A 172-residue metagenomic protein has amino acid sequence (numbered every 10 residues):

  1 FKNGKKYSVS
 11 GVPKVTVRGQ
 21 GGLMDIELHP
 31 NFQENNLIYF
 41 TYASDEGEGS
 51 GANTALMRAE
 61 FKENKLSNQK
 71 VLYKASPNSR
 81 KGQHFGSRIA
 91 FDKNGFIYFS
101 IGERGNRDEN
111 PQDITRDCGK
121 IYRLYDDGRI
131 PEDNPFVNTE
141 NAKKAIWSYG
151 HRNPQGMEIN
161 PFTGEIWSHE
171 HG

Functional and structural regions predicted by a protein language model:
F1-D108, G156-I159, G164-H171: Acidic, Gly/Ser/Thr-rich repeat motifs that build Ca2+-stabilized beta-propeller blades
G19-Q20, K81-G82, E140, W147-H151: Conserved loop/turn at the beginning of each blade in beta-propeller domains
N36, D117-C118, Y125, R129-E132 (+1 more regions): Sequence-structural signature of mature extracellular/luminal beta-sheet repeat domains, prominently beta-propellers
T54-K65, Q112-D127: Beta-propeller blade signature
K70, S87, G119-Y122, R152: Solvent-exposed, polar/charged alpha-helical surfaces in well-ordered, non-transmembrane soluble domains, broadly
F91-Y98, Y122-E132: A structural motif
R104, D127-A142: Short pre-catalytic segments that frame enzyme active sites
N106-N110, N141-S148, Q155: Active-site rim elements
